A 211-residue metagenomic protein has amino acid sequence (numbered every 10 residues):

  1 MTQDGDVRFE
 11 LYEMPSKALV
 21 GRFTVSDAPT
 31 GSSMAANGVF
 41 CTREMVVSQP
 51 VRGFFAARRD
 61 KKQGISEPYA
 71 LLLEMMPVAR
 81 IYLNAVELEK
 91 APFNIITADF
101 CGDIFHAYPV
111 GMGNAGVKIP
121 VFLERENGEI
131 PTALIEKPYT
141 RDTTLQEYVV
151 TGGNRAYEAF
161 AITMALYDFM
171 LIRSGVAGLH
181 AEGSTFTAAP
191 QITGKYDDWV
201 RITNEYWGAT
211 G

Functional and structural regions predicted by a protein language model:
M1-N37, T42-M45, V51, E89-I96 (+1 more regions): Low-complexity or membrane-interfacial segments used for flexible interactions
S26-T30, M34-I81: Acidic (E/D-rich), amphipathic helical modules within compact regulatory domains
K61-D99, A107-V110: Eukaryotic tandem repeat interaction scaffolds
